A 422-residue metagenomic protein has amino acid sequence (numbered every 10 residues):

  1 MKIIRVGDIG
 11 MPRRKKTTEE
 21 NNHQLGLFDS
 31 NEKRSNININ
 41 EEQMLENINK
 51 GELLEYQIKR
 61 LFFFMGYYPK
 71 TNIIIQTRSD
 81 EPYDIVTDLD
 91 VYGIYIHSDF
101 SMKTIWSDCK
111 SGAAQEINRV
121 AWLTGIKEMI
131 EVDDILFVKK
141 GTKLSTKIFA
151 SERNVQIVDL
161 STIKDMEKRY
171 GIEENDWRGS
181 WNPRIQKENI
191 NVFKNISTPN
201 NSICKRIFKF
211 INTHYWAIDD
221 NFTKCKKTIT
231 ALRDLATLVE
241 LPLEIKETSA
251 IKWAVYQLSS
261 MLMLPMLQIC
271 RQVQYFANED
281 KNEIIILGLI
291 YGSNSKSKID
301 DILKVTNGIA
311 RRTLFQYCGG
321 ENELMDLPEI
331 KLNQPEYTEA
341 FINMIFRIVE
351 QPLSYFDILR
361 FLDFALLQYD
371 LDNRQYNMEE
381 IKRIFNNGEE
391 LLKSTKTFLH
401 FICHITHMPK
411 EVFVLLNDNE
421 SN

Functional and structural regions predicted by a protein language model:
I3, I9-S79: Acidic-basic catalytic patches of nuclease active cores, encompassing PD-(D/E)XK and other metal-cofactor nuclease
T87-Y95: Short acidic loop-to-beta-strand element that houses the catalytic metal-binding Asp/Glu of nuclease active sites
I94-W106: Active-site beta-strand-loop-beta-strand hairpin of nuclease catalytic cores that positions key catalytic residues
W106-T162, F315, G319-R347: Catalytic cores of nucleic-acid endonucleases
K140-I203: Domain-level recognition of nuclease-like catalytic cores that cleave nucleotide substrates
N195-K281: Charge-patterned, long linear interaction tracts outside catalytic cores
M266-F341: Long, compositionally biased charged/polar accessory segments in the mid-to-C-terminal portions of proteins
G308-N422: Charge-dense, extended regions
